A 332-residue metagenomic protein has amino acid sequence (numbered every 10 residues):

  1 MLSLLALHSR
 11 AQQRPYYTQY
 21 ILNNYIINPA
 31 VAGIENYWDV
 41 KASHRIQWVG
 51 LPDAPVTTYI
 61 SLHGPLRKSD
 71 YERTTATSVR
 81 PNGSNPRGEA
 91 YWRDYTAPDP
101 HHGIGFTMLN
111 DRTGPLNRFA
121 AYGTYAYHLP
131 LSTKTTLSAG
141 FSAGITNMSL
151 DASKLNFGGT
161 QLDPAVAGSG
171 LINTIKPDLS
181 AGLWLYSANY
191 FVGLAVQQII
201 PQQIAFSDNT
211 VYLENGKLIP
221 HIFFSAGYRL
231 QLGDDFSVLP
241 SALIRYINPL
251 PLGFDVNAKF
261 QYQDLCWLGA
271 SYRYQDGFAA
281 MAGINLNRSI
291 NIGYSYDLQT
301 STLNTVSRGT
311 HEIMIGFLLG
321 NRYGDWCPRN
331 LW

Functional and structural regions predicted by a protein language model:
M1-L4: Bacterial N-terminal signal peptides
L7-A11: Sec/Tat signal peptide C-region and signal peptidase I cleavage site
Q12-W332: Subset of outer-membrane beta-barrel
